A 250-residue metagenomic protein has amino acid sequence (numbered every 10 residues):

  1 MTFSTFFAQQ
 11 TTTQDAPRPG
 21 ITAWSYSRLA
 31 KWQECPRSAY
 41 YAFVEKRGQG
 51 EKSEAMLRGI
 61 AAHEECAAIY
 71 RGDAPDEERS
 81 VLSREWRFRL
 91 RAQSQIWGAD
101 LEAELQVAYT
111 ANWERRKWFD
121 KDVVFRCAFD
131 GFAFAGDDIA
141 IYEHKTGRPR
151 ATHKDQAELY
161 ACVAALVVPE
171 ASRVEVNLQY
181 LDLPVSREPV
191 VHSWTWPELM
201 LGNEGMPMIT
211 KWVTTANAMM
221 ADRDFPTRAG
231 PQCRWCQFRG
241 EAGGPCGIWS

Functional and structural regions predicted by a protein language model:
M1-T2, S250: Short intrinsically disordered terminal tails
T2-F6, E64-H144, V167-Q179: Catalytic cores of nuclease domains that cleave nucleic-acid phosphodiester backbones
F7-A8, D15, P19, A23-W24 (+5 more regions): Metal-dependent nuclease catalytic regions and adjoining charged, substrate-binding loops involved in nucleic-acid end
P19-P75, R79, E102-L105, W235: Nuclease catalytic cores
E45, K145-R148: A short beta-strand motif that forms part of the nucleic acid-binding face of small beta-barrel RNA-binding folds
K52-R58, G147-K154: Active-site metal-coordination segments of metallo-dependent hydrolases
A61, D155-V163: Short amphipathic alpha-helical face segments that pack within enzyme cores and frequently flank/anchor catalytic
